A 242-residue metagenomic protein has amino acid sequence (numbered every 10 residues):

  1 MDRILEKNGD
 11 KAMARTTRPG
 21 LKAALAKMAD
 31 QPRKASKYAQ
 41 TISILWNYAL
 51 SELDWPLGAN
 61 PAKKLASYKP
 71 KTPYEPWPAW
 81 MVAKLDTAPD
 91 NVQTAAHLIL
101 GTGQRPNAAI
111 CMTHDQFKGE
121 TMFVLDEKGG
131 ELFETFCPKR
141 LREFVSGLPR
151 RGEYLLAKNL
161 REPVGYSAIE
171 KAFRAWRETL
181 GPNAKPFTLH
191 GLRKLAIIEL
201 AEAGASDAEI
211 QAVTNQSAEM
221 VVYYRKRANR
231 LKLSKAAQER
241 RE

Functional and structural regions predicted by a protein language model:
M1-N47, L53-L57, E162-S167, K185-G191: N-terminal core-binding DNA-recognition domain of tyrosine site-specific recombinases/integrases
R18, S67, T87, C111 (+2 more regions): Phosphate-coordinating loops and pocket residues in cytosolic domains that bind phosphorylated ligands
P32, S36-Y38, S51, P56-P106 (+3 more regions): Basic, Lys/Arg- and aromatic-enriched nucleic-acid-binding interface segment
P76, D126-G130, D207, T214-E239: Catalytic-site neighborhood detector that most strongly recognizes the C-terminal catalytic loop/helix of tyrosine
M81, T102-Q104, C111-G147, E219: Conserved tyrosine-mediated DNA breakage-rejoining catalytic core shared by Y-recombinases
T94-H97, G101, G191-S217, Y223 (+1 more regions): C-terminal catalytic core of tyrosine-transesterase DNA break-rejoin enzymes
P138-A184: Active-site/catalytic core of tyrosine-dependent DNA strand-transfer enzymes
